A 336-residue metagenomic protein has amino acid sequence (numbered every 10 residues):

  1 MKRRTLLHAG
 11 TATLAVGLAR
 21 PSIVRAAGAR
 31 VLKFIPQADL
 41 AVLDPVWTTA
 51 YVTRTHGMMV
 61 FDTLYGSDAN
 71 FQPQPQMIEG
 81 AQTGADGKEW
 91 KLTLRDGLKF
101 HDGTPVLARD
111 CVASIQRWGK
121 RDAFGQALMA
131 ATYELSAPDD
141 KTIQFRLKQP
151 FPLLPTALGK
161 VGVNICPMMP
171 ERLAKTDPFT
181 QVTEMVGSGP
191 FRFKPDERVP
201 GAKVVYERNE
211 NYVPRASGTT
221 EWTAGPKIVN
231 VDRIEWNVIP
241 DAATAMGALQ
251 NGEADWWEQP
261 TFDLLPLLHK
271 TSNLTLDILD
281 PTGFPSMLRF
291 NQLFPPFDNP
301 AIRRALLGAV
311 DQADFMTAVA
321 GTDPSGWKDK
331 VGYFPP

Functional and structural regions predicted by a protein language model:
T5-V24: N-terminal export signals
L18-D39: C-terminal segment of N-terminal export signals and the immediately downstream linker at the start of the mature
I35-A85, Q116, V186: N-terminal lobe/hinge region of extracytoplasmic solute-binding protein
D39, L158, I228, E258-P336: Local pocket/hinge segments that shape ligand/substrate recognition
D62, E79, R109-Q116, A243-N251 (+6 more regions): Solvent-exposed, polar/charged alpha-helical surfaces in well-ordered, non-transmembrane soluble domains, broadly
E79-F124, P138, Q144-R146, A245-A248 (+1 more regions): Aromatic- and charge-enriched surface segment that lines or borders ligand/interaction sites
T93, A127-V199: Surface-exposed binding/hinge segments that line and control ligand-binding clefts or catalytic entry sites
R95, P214-L267: Ligand-site clamp/hinge motif
